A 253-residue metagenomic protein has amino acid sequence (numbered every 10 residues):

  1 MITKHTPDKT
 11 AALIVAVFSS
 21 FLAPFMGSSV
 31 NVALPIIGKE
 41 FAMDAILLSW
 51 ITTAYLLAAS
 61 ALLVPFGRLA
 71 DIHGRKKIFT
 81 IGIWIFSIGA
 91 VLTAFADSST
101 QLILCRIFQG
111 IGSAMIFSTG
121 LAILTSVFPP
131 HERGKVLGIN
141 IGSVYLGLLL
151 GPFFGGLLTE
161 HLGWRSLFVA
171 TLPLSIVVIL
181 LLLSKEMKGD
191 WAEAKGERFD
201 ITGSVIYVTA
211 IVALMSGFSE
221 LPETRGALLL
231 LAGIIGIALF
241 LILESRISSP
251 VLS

Functional and structural regions predicted by a protein language model:
M1-D8, W191: Intrinsic disorder in cytosolic terminal tails and internal cytosolic loops of multi-pass membrane transporters
T6-V17, S99, D200-V205, T209: Primarily residues marking transmembrane-helix entry/exit sites
A11-T53, A61-L63: Extracytoplasmic
V17, F21, T53, W84-S87 (+6 more regions): Residue-level signature of the transmembrane alpha-helical core of multi-pass small-molecule transporters
F21, L57-A61, V91, F95 (+3 more regions): Hydrophobic/small/kink-forming positions within alpha-helical transmembrane segments of polytopic membrane proteins
L22-A33, A58-A61, R75, L167 (+2 more regions): Short helix-kink/termination motifs in transmembrane helices of multi-pass secondary transporters
G67-T202: Helix-loop-helix hairpins in multi-pass membrane proteins, especially solute transporters
H161-S253: Hydrophobic transmembrane-helix bundles of small-molecule transporters
